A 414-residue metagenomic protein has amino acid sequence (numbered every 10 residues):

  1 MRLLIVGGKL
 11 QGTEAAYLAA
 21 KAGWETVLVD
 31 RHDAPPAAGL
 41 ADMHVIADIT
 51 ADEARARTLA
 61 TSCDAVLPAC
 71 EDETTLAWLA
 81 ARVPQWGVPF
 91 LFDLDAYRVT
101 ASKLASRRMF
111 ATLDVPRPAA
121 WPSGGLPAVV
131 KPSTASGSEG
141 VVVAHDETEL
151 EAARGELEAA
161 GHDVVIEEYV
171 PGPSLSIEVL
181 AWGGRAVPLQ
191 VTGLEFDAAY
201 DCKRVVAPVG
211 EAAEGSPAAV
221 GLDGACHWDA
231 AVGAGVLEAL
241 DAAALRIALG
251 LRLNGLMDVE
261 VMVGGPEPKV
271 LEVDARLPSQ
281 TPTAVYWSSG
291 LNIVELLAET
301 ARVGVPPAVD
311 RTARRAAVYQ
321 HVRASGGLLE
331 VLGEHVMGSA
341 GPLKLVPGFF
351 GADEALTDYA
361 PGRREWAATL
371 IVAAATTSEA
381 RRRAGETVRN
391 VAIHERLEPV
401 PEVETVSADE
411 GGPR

Functional and structural regions predicted by a protein language model:
M1-D93, R363, A375-T376, R382-V403 (+1 more regions): ATP-binding N-terminal substructure of ATP-dependent carboxylate-amine bond-forming enzymes
T26-V29, R117, A128, V164: Hydrophobic anchor at the start of a short beta-strand that flanks the dinucleotide cofactor-binding loop
G39-D48, V129-V130, A340-P347: Active-site regions of enzymes building and remodeling cell-envelope glycoconjugates
P84-T148, A152: A conserved helix-loop-beta module that forms one wall/lid of the active-site cleft in ATP-utilizing catalytic domains
A135-S138, D274-S289: Glycine-rich phosphate/pyrophosphate-binding beta-alpha loops
V141-D146, L180-W182, A207-P208, V372: Short beta-strand-to-turn element immediately C-terminal to the catalytic PLP-Schiff-base lysine in fold type I
L157-D163, V170-D229, E238-P268, D274-P282 (+3 more regions): Phosphate-binding core of ATP-grasp and ATP-grasp-like enzymes
A298-R414: Peripheral (often C-terminal) accessory segments that flank ATP-dependent C-N-forming ligase machineries
